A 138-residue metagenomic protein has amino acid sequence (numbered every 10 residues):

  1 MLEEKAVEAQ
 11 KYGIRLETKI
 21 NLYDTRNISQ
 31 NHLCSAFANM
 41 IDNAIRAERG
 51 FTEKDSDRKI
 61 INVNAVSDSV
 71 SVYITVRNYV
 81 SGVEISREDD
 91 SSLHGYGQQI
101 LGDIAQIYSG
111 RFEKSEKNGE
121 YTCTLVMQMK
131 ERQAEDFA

Functional and structural regions predicted by a protein language model:
M1-Y12: Short beta-to-alpha transition helix within the HATPase_c
R15-A36: Conserved short strand/loop->alpha-helix "switch" segment adjacent to the catalytic nucleotide/phosphoryl-transfer site
Q30-D55, I104: Conserved ATP-binding N-box helix of the HATPase_c
K54-V70: Short beta-strand/loop element within the Bergerat-fold HATPase_c
D68-Q99, A134-D136: Glycine-rich/acidic phosphate-handling loop/turn and adjacent ATP-lid/helix of nucleotide-binding kinase/ATPase domains
I100-G110: Conserved glycine-/histidine-rich ATP-lid loop and adjacent helix of the Bergerat-fold HATPase_c
S109-T122: Glycine-rich ATP-binding loops of the HATPase_c
E120-E131: Short C-terminal beta-strand
